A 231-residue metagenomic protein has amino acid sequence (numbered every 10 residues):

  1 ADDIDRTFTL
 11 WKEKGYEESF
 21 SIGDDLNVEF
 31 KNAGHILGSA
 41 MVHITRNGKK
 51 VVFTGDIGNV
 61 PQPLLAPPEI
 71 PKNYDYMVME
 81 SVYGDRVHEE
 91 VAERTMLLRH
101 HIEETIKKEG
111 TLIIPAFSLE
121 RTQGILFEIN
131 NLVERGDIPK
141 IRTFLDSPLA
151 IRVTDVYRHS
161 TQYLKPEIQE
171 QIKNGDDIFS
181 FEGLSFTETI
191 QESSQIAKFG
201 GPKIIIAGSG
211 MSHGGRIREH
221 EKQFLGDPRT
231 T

Functional and structural regions predicted by a protein language model:
A1-G124, N130-D137, R142: His/Asp/Glu-rich metal-coordinating catalytic cores of metallo-dependent phosphodiesterases/hydrolases acting on
H101-T231: Hard-cation-handling environments
